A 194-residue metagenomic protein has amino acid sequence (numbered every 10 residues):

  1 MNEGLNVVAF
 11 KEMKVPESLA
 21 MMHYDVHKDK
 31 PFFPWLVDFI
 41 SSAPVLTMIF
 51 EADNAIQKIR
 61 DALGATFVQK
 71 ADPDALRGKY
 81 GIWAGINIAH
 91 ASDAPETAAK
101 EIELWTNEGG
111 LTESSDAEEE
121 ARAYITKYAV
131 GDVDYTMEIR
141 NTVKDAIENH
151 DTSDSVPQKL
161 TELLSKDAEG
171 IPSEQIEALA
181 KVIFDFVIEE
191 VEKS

Functional and structural regions predicted by a protein language model:
M1-S194: Non-catalytic terminal and connector segments of soluble metabolic enzymes
